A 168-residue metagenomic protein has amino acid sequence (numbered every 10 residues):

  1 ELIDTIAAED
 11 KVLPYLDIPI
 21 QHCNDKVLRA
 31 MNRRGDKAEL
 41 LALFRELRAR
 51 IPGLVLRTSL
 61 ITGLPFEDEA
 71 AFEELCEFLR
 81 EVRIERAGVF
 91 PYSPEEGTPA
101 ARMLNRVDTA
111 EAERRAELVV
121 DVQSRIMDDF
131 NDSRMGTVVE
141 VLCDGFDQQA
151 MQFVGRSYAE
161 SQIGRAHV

Functional and structural regions predicted by a protein language model:
E1-E85, P94-E111: Conserved non-cysteine loop/helix-boundary elements of the Radical SAM core domain that shape
P91, R102-H167: Terminal RNA-binding accessory module
